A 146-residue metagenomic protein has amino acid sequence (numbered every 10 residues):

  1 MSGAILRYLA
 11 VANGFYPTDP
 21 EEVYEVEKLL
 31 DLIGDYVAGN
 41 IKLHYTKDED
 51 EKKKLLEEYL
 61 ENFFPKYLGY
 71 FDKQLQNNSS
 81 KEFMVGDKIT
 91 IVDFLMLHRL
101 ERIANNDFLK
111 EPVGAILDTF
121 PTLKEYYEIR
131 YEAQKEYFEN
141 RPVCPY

Functional and structural regions predicted by a protein language model:
M1-K66: GST-like domain detector, emphasizing the conserved glutathione-binding G-site in the N-terminal thioredoxin-like
N13, H44, S79, D107-E111: Short amphipathic alpha-helical interaction patches enriched in hydrophobic/aromatic residues with interspersed Lys/Arg
F15-P20, E111-D118: Structural helix-adjacent loops and short alpha-helical linkers that scaffold large soluble proteins
V26, M84-K110, T119-K124, R130-A133 (+1 more regions): GST superfamily/GST-like fold recognition
E51-L55, F108-I116: A short acidic/glycine-rich loop-to-helix N-cap element
F63-K66, Y70, Q74, I129: Amphipathic alpha-helical segments that form well-ordered structural scaffolds and often line/cohere around active
D72-V85: Hydrophobic alpha-helical bundle segments that form small-molecule/ligand-binding pockets
V143-Y146: Eukaryotic N-terminal low-complexity, Ser/Thr- and Lys/Arg-rich leader segments that predominantly function as
